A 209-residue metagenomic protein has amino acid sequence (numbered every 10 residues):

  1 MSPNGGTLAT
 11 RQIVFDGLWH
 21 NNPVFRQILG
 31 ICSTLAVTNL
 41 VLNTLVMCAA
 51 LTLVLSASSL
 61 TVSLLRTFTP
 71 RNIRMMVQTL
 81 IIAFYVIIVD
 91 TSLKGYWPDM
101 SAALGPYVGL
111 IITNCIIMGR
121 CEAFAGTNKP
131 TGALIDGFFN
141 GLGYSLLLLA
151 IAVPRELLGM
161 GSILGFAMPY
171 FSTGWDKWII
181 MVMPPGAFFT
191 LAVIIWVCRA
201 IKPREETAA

Functional and structural regions predicted by a protein language model:
M1-D16: Short, Lys/Arg-rich, polar N-terminal cytosolic tail immediately upstream of the first transmembrane signal-anchor
Q12, L134-A209: C-terminal transmembrane helix-loop-helix hairpin of multi-pass membrane proteins
D16, H20, S63-T67, G132-N140: Short amphipathic alpha-helical coupling elements at transmembrane boundaries
I31-L35, L51-S56, A83-D90, I112-I116 (+2 more regions): Hydrophobic core segments of alpha-helical transmembrane domains in multi-pass membrane transport and ion-translocation
V41-A57, V77, S101-I112: Structural signature of hydrophobic alpha-helical transmembrane segments
S58-R71, M118-N128: C-terminal ends of transmembrane helices
T69-I82, A103-G109, D136: Cytoplasmic-side transmembrane-helix entry/capping segments in multi-pass membrane proteins
I88-L104: Transmembrane alpha-helix boundary signature
